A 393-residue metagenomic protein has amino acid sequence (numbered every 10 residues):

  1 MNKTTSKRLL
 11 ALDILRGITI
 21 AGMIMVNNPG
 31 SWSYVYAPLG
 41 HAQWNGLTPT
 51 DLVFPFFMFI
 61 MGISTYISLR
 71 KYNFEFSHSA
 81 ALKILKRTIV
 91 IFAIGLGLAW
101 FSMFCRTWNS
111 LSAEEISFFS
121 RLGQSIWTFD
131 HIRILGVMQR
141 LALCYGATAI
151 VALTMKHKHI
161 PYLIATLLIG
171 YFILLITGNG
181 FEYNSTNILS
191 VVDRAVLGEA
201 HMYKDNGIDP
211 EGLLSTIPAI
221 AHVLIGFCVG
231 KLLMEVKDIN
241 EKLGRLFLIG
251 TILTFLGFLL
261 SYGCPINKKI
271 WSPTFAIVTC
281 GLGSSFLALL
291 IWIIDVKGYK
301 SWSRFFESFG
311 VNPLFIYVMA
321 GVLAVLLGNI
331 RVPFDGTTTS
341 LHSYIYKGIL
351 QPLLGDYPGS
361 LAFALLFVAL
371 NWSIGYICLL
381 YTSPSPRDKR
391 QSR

Functional and structural regions predicted by a protein language model:
N2-N73: N-terminal signal-anchor module of multipass membrane proteins
T5-I14, T19, L243-F255, P273 (+1 more regions): Functional transmembrane helices that form membrane-embedded active or gating regions
Y34-Q43, E115-Q124, F181-I208, G336-D356: Extracytosolic (periplasmic/ER-lumenal) interhelical loops and adjacent juxtamembrane/interface segments of multi-pass
L47, D209-A219, K268-T279, S284 (+3 more regions): Membrane-interface transmembrane-helix boundary segments in multi-pass integral membrane proteins
D51-F54, K71-A99, M103-T148, A152-Y171 (+3 more regions): Transmembrane alpha-helical segments and their boundary/interface "anchor" motifs in multi-pass integral membrane
F54-R70, L141-I150, L214-E235, L253-L259 (+4 more regions): Specific transmembrane alpha-helix
H157-A221: Long hydrophobic alpha-helical segments that form multi-pass transmembrane helix bundles in integral membrane proteins
Y381-D388: Conserved small/polar residues in nucleotide/adenosyl-binding loops
